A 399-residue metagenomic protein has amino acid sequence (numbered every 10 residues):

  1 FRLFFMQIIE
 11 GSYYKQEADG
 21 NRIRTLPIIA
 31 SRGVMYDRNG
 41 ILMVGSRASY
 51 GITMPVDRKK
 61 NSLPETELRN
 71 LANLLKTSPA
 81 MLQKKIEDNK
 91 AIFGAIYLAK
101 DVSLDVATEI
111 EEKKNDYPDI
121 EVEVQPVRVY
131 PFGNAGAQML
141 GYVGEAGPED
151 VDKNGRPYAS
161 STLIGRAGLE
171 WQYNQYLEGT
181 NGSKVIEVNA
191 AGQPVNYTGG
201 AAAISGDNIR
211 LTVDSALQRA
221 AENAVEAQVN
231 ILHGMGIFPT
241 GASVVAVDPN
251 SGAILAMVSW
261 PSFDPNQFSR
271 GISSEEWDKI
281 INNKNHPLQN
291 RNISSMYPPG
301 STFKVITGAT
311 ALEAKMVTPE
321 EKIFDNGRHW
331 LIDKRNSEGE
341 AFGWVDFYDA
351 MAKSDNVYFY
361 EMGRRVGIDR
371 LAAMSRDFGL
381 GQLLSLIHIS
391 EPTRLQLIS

Functional and structural regions predicted by a protein language model:
F1-I272, M296, D369-G379, I387: Periplasmic/cell-envelope proteins involved in peptidoglycan metabolism and beta-lactam response
V44, V188-G200, V213-S215, A242-T302 (+2 more regions): Beta-lactam-recognizing serine transpeptidase/beta-lactamase-like catalytic domain environment
L397: Cationic, low-complexity basic patches in intrinsically disordered or flexible, solvent-exposed regions
